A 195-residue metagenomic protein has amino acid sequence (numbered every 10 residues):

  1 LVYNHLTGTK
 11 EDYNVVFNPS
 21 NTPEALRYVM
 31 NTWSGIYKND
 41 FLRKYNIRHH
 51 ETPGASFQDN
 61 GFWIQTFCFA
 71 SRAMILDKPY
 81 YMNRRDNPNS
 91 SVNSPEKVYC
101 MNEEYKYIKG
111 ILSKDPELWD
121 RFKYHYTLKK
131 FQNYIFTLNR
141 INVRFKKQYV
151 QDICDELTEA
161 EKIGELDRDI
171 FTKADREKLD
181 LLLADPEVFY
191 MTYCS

Functional and structural regions predicted by a protein language model:
L1, R140-S195: Membrane-interface aromatic/basic loop that binds lipid-linked glycans or pyrophosphate carriers, typified by
L1-L76, Y81-V98: Donor-binding/catalytic cores of nucleotide-activated saccharide and glycerol-phosphate transferases/polymerases
R48, L118-W119: Short coil/loop linkers at secondary-structure junctions
I64-F67, T127-F136: P-loop NTPase catalytic cores that bind/hydrolyze ATP
K78-N87, N93-L118, F131-E165: Catalytic core of nucleotide-sugar-dependent glycosyltransferases
W119-Y126: All-alpha amphipathic helical-bundle segments outside canonical DNA-binding/catalytic cores that form hydrophobic
